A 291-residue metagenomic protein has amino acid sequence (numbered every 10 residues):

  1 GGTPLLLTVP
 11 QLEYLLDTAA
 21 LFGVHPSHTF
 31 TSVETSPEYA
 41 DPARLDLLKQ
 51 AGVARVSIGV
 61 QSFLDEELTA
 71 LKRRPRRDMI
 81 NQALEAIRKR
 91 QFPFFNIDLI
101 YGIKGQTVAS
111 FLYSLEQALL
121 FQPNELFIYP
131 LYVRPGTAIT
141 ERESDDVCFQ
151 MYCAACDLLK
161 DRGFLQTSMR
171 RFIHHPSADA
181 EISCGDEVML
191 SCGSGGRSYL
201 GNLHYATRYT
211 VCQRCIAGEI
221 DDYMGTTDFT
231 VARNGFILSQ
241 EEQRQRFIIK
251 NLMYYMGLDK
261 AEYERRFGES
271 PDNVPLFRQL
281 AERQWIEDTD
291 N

Functional and structural regions predicted by a protein language model:
G1-E269: C-terminal scaffold of the Radical SAM
K260-A261, N273, D288: Extended hydrophobic-aromatic, low-complexity segments
F267-E282: Short amphipathic alpha-helical interaction segments
A281-N291: A short, conserved structural fragment
